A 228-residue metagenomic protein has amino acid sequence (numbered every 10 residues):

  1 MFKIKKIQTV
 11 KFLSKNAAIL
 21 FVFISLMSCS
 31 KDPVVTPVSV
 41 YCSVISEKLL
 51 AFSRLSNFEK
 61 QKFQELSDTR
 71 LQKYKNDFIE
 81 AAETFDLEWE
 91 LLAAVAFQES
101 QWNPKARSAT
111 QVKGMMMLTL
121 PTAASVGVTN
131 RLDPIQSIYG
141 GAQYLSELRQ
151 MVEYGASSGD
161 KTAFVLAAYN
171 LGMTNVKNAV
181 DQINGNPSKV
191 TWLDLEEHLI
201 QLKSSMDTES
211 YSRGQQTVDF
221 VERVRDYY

Functional and structural regions predicted by a protein language model:
F2, L26-I79, P104-K105: N-terminal export signals and maturation junctions of secreted/periplasmic proteins
I4-A17: Bacterial N-terminal signal peptides that target proteins for export
A17-S25: Bacterial N-terminal signal peptides
E47-F52, A163-Y228: Catalytic and substrate-binding regions of cell-wall glycan-acting enzymes that process beta-1,4-linked
Q61-D68, F78-A81, P104-A106, A124-I135 (+3 more regions): Second-shell loop/turn segments in exported
L87-N103, I138-A142, V165-L171, V224: Short, functionally critical alpha-helical segments immediately adjacent to catalytic or ligand/cofactor-binding
S100-A109, L148-Y154, L171-G185: Secretory-pathway/luminal and periplasmic proteins that interact with or process carbohydrate-rich
K105-T129, Q136-E147, E197-L199, V224: Substrate-binding/active-site groove segments that recognize and process beta-1,4-linked N-acetyl-hexosamine
